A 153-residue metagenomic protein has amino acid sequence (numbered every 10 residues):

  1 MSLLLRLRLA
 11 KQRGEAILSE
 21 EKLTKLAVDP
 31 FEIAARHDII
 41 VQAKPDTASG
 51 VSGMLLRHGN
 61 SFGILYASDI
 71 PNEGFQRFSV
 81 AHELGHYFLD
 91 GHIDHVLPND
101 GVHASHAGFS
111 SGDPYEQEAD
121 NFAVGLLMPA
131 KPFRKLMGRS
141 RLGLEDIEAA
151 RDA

Functional and structural regions predicted by a protein language model:
M1-A153: Active-site hotspot residues in diverse enzymes, especially metal/ion-binding acidic/histidine motifs
